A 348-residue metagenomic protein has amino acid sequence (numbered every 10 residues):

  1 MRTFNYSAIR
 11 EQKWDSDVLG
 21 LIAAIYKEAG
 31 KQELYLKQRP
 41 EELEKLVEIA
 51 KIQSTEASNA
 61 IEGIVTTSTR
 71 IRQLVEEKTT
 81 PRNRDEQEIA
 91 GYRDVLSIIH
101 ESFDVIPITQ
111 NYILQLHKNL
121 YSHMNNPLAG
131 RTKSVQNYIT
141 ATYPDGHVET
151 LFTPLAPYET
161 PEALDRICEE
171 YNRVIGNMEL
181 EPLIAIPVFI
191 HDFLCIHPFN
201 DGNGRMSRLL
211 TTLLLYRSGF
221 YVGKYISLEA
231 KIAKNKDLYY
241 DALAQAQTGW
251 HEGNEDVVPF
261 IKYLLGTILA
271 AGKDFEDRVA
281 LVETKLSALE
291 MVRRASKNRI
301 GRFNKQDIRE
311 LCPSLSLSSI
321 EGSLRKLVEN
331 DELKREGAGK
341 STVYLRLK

Functional and structural regions predicted by a protein language model:
M1-K348: FIC/Doc superfamily catalytic core
